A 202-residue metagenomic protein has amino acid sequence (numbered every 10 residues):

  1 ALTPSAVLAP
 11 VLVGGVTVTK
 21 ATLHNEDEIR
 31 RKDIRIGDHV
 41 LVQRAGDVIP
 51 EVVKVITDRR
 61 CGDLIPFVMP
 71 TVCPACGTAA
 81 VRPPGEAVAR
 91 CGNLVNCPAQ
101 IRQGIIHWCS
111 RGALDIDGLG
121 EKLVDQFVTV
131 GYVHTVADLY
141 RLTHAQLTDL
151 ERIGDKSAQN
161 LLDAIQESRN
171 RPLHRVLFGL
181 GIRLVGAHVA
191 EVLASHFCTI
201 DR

Functional and structural regions predicted by a protein language model:
A1, I29-R30, I49: Single-stranded nucleic-acid-binding OB-fold domains
A1-T22, E26: Long, charge-dense accessory insertions within large macromolecular proteins
A6, K32-R35: P-loop NTPase nucleotide-binding module
R35, D47-G77, R82-R202: Accessory alpha-helical DNA-binding modules that contact the DNA backbone or grooves
L41-Q43: Hydrophobic beta-strand signal
